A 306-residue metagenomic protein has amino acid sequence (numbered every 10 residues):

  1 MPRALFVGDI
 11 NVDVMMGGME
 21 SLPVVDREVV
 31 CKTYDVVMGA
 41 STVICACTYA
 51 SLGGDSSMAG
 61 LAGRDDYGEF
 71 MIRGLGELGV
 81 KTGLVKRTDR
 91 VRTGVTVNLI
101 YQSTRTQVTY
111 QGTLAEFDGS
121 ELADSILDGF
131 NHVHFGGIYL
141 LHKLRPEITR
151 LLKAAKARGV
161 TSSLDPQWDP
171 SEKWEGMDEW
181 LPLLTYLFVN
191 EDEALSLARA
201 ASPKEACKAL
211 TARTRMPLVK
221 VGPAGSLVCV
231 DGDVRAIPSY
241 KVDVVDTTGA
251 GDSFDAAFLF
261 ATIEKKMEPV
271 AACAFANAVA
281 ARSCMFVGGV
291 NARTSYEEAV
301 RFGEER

Functional and structural regions predicted by a protein language model:
M1-A4, A154, S171, P203-R306: Conserved phosphate-binding/catalytic region of the ribokinase-like
M1-L61, D66-E77, V244: Glycine-rich phosphate/adenosyl-contacting loop at the front of the ribokinase-like
I10, I138, S253: Active-site metal-binding loops of divalent metal-dependent hydrolases
S56, T82, S162-S163, P217: Hydrophobic beta-strand scaffold residues
G74-V91: A glycine-rich helix N-cap at a beta->alpha junction
G83, R87, N98-H142: Conserved phosphate-binding/catalytic loop of the ribokinase/pfkB sugar-kinase fold
H132-K208, A224-S226: Conserved beta-alpha-beta core of the PfkB/ribokinase-like small-molecule kinase fold
